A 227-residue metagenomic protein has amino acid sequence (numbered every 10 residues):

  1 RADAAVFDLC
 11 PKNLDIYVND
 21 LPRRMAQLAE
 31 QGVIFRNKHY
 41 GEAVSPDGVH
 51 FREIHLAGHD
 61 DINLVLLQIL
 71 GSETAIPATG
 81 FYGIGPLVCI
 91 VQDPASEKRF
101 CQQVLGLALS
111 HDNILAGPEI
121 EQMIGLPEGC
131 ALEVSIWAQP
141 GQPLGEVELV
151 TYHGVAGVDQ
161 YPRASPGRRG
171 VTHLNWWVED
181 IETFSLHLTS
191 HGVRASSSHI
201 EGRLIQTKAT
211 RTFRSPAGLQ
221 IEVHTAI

Functional and structural regions predicted by a protein language model:
R1-D3, P118, I124, Y161: ER-lumen resident redox/N-glycosylation machinery signature
R1-D8, N19: Post-signal peptide N-terminal segment of secreted/secretory-pathway proteins
A2-A5, G167, N175: Long, charged/polar, surface-exposed segments that mediate recognition or autoinhibition
L9-N13, G85, R169-T172: Eukaryotic phosphotyrosine signaling hubs
D15-I16, P22-F81, C89, H111-A138 (+3 more regions): Vicinal oxygen chelate
C89-A95: Short acidic-aromatic low-complexity motifs
A95-V104: Conserved active-site alpha-helix within GNAT-family acetyltransferase domains
E128-G129, V147-P166: Flexible internal linker/loop segments at domain or repeat junctions
